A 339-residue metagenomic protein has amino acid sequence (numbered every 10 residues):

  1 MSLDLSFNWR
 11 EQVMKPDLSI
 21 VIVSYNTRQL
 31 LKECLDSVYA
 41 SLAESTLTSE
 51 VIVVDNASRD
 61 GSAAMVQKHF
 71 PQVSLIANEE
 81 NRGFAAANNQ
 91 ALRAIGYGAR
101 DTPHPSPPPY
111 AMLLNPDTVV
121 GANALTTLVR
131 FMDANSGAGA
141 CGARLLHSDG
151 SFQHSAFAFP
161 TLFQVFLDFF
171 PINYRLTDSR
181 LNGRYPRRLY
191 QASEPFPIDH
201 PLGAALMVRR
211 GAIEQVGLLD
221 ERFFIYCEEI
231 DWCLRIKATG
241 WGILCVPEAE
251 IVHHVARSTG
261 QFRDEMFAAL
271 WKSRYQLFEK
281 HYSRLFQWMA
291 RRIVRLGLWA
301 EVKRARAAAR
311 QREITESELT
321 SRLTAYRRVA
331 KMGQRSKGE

Functional and structural regions predicted by a protein language model:
T27-L42: Short, well-formed alpha-helical segments that are part of the catalytic scaffolds of diverse glycosyltransferases
S37, T46, D55-A64, E80: A conserved acidic beta->alpha catalytic loop
A77-P105, T127: Glycine-rich, basic loop-to-helix element that forms the pyrophosphate-binding segment of sugar-nucleotide handling
A111: Short aromatic/hydrophobic "clamp" motif used to bind/position activated sugar donors
V119-S155: Conserved donor NDP-sugar-binding/catalytic core segment of glycosyltransferases
P160-I198: Short, flexible, basic/aromatic active-site loop/helix in glycosyltransferases
Q191-S193, P197-E250: A short, conserved alpha-helix in the catalytic core of glycosyltransferases
E265-S273, L285-E339: Non-catalytic, C-terminal membrane-associated alpha-helical segments of glycosyltransferases
